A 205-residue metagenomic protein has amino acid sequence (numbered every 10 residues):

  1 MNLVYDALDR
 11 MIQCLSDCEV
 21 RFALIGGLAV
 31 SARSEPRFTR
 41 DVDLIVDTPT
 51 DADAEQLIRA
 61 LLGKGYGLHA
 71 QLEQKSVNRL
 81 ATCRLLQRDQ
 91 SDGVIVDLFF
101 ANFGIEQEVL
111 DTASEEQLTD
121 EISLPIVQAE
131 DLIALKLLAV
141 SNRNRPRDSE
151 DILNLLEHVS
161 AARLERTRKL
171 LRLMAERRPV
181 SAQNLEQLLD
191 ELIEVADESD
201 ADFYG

Functional and structural regions predicted by a protein language model:
M1-G205: Compositionally biased terminal segments of proteins
